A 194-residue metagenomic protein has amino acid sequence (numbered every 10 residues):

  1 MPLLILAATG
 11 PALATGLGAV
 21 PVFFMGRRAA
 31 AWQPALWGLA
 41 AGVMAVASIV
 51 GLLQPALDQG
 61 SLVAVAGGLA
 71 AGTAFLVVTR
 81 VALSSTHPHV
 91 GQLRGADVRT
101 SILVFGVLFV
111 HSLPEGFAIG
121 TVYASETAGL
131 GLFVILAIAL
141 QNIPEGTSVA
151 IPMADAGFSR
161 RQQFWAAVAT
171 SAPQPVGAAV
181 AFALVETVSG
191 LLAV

Functional and structural regions predicted by a protein language model:
M1-V194: Intrinsically disordered, metal-sensing/regulatory segments
